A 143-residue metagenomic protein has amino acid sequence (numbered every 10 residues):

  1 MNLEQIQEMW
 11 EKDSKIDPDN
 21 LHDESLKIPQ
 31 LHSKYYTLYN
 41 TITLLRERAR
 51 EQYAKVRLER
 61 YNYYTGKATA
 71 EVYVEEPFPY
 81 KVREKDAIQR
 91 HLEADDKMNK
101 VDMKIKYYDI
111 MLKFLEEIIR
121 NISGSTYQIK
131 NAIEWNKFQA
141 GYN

Functional and structural regions predicted by a protein language model:
M1-N143: Charge-rich amphipathic alpha-helical interaction elements
